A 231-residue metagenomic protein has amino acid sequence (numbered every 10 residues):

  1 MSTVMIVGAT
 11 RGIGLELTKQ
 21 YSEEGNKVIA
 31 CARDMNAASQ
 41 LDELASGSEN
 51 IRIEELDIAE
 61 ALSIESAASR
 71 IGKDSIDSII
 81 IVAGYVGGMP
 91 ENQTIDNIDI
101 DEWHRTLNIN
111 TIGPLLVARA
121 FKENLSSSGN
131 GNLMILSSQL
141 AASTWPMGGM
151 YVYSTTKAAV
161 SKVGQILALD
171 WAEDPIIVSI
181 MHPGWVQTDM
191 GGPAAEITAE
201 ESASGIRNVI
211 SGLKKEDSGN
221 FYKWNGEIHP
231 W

Functional and structural regions predicted by a protein language model:
I6-V7, I81-V82, G131-S138, I177-H182: Structural signature of the Rossmann-like NAD(P)-dependent dehydrogenase/reductase core
T10, G14-Q20: N-terminal Rossmann NAD(P)H-binding glycine-rich loop of SDR-like oxidoreductase domains
E24-S39: Conserved glycine-rich Rossmann-like NAD(P)H-binding loop of the short-chain dehydrogenase/reductase
A45-L62: Rossmann-fold cofactor-recognition segment
A59-K73: Conserved Rossmann-fold cofactor-binding substructure of NAD(P)-dependent oxidoreductases
Y85-L107, L115-L116, K122, S126-A172: Catalytic loop of short-chain dehydrogenase/reductase
I180-P183, G192-W231: C-terminal helical subdomain
